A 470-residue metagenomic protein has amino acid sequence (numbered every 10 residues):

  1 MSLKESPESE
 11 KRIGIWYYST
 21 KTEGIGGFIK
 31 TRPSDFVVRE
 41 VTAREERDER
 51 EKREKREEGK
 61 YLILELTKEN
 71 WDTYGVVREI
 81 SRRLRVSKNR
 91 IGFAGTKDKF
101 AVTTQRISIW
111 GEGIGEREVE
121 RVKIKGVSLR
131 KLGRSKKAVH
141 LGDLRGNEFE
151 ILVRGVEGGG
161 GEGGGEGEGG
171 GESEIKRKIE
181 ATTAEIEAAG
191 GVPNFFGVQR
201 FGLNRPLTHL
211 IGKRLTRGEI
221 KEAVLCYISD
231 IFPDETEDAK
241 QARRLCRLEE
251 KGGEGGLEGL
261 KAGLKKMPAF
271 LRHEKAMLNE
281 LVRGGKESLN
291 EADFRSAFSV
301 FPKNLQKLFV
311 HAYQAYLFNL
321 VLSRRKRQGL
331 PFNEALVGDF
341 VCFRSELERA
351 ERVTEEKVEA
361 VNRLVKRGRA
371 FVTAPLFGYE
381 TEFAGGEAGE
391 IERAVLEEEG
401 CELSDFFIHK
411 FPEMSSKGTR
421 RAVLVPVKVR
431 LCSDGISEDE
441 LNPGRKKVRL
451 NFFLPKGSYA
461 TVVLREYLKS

Functional and structural regions predicted by a protein language model:
S2-E51, Y61, E69-Y74, R83-G161 (+3 more regions): Extended, charged/glycine-rich binding lobes that contact polyanionic ligands
V77: Generic structural marker for isolated residues within well-ordered, non-membrane alpha-helices of soluble domains
S458-V462: Pseudouridine synthase
